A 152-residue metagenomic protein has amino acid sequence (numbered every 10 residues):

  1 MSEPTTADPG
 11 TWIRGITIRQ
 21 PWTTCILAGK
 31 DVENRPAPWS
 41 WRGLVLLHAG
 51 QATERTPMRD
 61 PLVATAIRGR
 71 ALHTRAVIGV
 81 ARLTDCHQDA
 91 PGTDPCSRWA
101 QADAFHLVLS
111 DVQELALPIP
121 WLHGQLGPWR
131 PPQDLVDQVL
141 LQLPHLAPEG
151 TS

Functional and structural regions predicted by a protein language model:
S2-S152: Structured alpha/beta reader/binder surfaces that contact nucleic acids or chromatin modification marks
